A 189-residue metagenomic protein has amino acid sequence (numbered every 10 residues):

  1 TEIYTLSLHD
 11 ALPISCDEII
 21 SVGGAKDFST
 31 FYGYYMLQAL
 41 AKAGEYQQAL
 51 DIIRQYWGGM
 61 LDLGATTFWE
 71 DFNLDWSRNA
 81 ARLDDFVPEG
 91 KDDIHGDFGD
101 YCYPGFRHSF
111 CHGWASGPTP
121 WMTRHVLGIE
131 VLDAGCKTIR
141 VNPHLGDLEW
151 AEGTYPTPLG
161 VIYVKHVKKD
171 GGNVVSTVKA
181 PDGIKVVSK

Functional and structural regions predicted by a protein language model:
T1-D10: Single conserved hydrophobic/aromatic residue that forms the stacking wall/gate of nucleotide- or nucleobase-binding
S7, S29-K42, W114-R124: Well-ordered alpha-helical segments within folded domains of soluble proteins
D10-L12, V186-V187: Generic detector of short, aliphatic-rich beta-strand segments that form the cores of beta-sheets in diverse domain
A11-A25, Y46-G64: Long, well-ordered core segments of solenoidal/helical folds
C16-G33, R107-C111: Solvent-exposed loop and edge beta-strand segments that line ligand/cofactor-binding and catalytic clefts
Y34, Q47, G172: Short alpha-helical basic/polar micro-motif
L50-K189: Non-catalytic C-terminal accessory modules of carbohydrate-active enzymes
